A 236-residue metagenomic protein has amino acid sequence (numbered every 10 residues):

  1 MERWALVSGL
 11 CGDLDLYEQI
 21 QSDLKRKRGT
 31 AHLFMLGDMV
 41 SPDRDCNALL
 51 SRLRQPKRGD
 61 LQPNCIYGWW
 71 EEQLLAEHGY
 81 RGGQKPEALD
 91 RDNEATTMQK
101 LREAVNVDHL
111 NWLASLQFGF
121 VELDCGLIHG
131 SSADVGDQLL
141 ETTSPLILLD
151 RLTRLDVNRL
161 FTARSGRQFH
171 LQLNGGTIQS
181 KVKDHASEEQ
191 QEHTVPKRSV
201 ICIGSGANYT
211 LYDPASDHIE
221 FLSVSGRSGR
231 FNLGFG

Functional and structural regions predicted by a protein language model:
M1-A5, F120-G126, V195-S199: Beta-strand-turn-beta hairpins that frame and shape the catalytic cleft of phosphate-ester-processing enzymes
M1-R52, P56-G59, G234: N-terminal active-site segment of His-dependent metallophosphoesterases
V7-S8, L33-D38, N64-W69, I128 (+2 more regions): Active-site neighborhood of phospho(di)ester-bond hydrolases with catalytic His/Asp-centered motifs
C11-L16, S41-R44, W70-L75, V135 (+2 more regions): Active-site environment of divalent metal-dependent phosphoester hydrolases
K27-R28, H32, R102-N174: His/acidic metal-ligating clusters that form di-metal
P42-D43, L49-E122, P145-D150: Active-site neighborhood of divalent metal-dependent phosphoester bond hydrolases
A76-Y80, L139-L140, L173-G175, L233-G234: Short aromatic-enriched loop/helix-cap "lid" or pocket-rim segments at secondary-structure transitions that line
L171-G236: Acidic, His/Gly-rich catalytic cores of divalent-metal-dependent hydrolytic chemistry
